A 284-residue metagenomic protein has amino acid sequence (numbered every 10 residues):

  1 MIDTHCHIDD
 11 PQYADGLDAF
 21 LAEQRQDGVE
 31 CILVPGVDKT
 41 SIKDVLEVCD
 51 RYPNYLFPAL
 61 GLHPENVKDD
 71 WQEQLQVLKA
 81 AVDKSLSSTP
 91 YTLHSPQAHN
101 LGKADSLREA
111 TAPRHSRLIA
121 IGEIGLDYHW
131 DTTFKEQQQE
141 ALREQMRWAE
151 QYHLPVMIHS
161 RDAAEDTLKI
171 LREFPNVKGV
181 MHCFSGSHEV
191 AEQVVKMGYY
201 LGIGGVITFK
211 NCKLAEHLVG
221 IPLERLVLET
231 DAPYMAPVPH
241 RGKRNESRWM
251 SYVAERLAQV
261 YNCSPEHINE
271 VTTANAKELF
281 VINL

Functional and structural regions predicted by a protein language model:
M1-L284: Mid-domain alpha/beta scaffold segments of enzyme catalytic cores
